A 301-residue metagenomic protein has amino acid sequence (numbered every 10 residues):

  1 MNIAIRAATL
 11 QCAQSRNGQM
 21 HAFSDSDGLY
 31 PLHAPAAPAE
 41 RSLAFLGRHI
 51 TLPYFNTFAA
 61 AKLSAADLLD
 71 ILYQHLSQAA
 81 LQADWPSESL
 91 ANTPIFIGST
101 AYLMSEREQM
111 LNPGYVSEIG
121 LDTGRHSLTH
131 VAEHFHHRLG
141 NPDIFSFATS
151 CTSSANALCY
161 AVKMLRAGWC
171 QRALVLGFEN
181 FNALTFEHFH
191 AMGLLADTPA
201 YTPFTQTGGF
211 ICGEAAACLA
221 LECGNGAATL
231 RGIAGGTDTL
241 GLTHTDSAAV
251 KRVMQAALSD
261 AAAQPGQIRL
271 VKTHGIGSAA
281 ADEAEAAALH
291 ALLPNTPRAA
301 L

Functional and structural regions predicted by a protein language model:
M1-I144, N182, A191-I211, A217-L301: Conserved "HGTGT" condensation-loop signature of ketosynthase/thiolase-family condensing enzymes that catalyze
S146-S150: Compositionally biased, intrinsically disordered linkers/stalks adjacent to structured regions
S154: Short conserved active-site loop signatures built around small residues
L158, V162: Short, conserved alpha-helix that lines the donor NDP-sugar binding/gating region of sugar-transfer enzymes
L165: Hydrophobic pocket-lining residues that define ligand/cofactor binding sites across diverse proteins
W169-Q171: Short, high-confidence coil segments that cap the C-terminus of an alpha-helix and link into the following beta-strand
